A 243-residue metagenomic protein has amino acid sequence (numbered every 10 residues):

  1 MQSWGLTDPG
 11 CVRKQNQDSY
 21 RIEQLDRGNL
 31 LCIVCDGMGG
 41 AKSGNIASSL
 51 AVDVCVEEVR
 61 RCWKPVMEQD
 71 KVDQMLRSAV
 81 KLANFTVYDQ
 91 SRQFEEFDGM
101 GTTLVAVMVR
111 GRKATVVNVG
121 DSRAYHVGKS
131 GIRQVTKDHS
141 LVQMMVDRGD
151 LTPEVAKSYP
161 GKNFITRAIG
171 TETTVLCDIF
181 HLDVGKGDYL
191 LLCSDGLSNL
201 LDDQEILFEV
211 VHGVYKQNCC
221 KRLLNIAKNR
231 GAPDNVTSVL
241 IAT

Functional and structural regions predicted by a protein language model:
M1-T243: PP2C/PPM-type serine/threonine phosphatase catalytic domain
